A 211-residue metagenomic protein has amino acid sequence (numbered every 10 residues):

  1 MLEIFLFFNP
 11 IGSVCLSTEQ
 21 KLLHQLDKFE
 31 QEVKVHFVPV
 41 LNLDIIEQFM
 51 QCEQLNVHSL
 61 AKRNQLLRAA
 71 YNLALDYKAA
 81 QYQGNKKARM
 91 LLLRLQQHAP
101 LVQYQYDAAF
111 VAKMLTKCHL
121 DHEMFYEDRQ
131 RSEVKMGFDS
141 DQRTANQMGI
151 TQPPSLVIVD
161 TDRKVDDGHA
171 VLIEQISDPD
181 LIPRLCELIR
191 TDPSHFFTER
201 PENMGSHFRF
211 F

Functional and structural regions predicted by a protein language model:
M1: Active-site-proximal cofactor/substrate-binding loop regions of enzyme domains
I4-F5, V35: Hydrophobic beta-strand segments of well-ordered beta-sheets in folded domains
F5-F8, K21-L26, V102, A109-F211: C-terminal cap of thioredoxin/glutaredoxin-like
N9-E19: Short, thiol/selenol-centered motifs that function as redox-active sites or metal-ligating centers
S13, D44, V165: Flexible, glycine-rich phosphate/dinucleotide-binding loops and adjacent beta-alpha linkers at cofactor/substrate
T18-Q103, F208: Structural alpha/beta surface segment adjacent to cysteine/selenocysteine redox centers across thiol/disulfide enzymes
